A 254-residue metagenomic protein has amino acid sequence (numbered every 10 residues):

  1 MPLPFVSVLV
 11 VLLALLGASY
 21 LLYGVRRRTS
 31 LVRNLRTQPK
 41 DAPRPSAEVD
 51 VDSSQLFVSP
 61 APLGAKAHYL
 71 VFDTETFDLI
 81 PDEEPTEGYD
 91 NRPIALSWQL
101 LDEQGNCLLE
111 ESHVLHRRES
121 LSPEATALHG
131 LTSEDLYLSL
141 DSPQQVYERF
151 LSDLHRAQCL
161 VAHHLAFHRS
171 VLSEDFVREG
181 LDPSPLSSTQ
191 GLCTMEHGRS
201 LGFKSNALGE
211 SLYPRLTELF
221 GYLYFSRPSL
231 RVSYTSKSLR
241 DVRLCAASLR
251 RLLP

Functional and structural regions predicted by a protein language model:
M1-L3, R36, L56, L208: Short, aromatic- and cysteine-enriched interfacial helices/patches that mediate contacts at lipid membranes
M1-V11: Feature marks short, highly hydrophobic, charge-poor N-terminal signal-anchor/signal peptide-like helices that anchor
L9-L15, L56: Disordered, low-complexity tails and leader-like regions
L15-R33: Cytosolic-side junction of a single-pass transmembrane alpha-helix
Y23, P60-P62, A67, Y89-L131 (+1 more regions): Metal-dependent phosphoesterase core characteristic of DEDDh/y 3'-5' exonuclease domains
R28, R36, F72-D73, V161 (+2 more regions): Intrinsically disordered/low-complexity terminal segments and short unstructured peptides
T29-Q99, Q104: Entry/capping segment at the start of metal-dependent catalytic domains with acidic active-site entry clusters
A127-Y147: Metal-dependent phosphoesterase signature
